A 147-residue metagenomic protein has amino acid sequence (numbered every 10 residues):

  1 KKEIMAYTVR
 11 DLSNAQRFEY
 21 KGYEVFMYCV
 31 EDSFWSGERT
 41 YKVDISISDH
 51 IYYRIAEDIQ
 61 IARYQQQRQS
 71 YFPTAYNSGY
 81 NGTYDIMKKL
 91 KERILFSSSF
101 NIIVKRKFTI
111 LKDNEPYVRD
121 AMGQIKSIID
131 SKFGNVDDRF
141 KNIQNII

Functional and structural regions predicted by a protein language model:
I4-R39: Negatively charged, low-complexity tracts enriched in Asp/Glu with abundant Ser/Thr
K21, S48-D49: Short strand-turn-strand beta-turns centered on an Asx-Gly dipeptide
W35-V43, D49, E92-I102: Short aromatic-glycine-(Arg/Gly/Cys) micro-motifs in beta-strand/loop hairpins
I51-I55: Surface-exposed loop/edge segments in extracytoplasmic proteins
A56-I147: Mixed-charge, Lys/Arg-enriched low-complexity segments
